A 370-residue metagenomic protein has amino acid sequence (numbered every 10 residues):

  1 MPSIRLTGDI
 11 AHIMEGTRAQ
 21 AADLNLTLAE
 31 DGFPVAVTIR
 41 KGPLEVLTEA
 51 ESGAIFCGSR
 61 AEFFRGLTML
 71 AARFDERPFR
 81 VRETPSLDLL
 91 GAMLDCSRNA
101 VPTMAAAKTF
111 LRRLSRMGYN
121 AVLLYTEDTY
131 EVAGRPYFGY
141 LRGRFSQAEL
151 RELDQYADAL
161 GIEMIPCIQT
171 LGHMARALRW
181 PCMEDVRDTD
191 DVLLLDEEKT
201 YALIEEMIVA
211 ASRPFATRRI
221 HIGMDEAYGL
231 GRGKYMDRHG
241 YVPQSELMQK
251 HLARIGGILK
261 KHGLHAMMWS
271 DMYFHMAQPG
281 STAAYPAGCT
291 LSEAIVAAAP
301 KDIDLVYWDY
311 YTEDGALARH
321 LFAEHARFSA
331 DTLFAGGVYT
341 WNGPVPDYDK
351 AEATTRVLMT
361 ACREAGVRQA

Functional and structural regions predicted by a protein language model:
M1-L87: Contiguous, structured surface segment used for ligand recognition
M1-P2, M164, P300-D304: Short, surface-exposed connector motifs at secondary-structure boundaries
T17-A21, L114, L259, H325: Hydrophobic alpha-helical packing residues
N25, G118, L160-G161, G263 (+2 more regions): Glycine-centered loop/turn motif at secondary-structure junctions
G32, I39, T48-A50, T84-L87 (+5 more regions): A generic structural signal for short, non-catalytic loop/turn and secondary-structure boundary residues
P34-A36, G53-A54, L90, I303-D304 (+2 more regions): Structural motif
S52-K260, M267, F334-G336, W341: Feature activates predominantly on carbohydrate-active enzymes
P214, L230-A370: Catalytic-core regions of glycoside hydrolase
